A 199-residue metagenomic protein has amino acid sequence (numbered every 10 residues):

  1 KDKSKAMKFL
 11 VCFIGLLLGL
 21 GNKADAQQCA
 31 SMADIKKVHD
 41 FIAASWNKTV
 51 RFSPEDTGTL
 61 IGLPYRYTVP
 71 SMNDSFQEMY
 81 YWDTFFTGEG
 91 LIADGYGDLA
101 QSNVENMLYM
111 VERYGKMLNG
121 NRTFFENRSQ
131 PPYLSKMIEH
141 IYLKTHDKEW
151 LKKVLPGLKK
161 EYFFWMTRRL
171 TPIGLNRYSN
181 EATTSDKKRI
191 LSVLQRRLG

Functional and structural regions predicted by a protein language model:
D2-F9: Positively charged n-region of N-terminal signal peptides that target proteins for export
K3, G21-K23: Short, intrinsically disordered, low-complexity terminal segments
V11-G19: Bacterial N-terminal signal peptides
D25-G199: Acidic, mature catalytic/reactive cores of soluble proteins
